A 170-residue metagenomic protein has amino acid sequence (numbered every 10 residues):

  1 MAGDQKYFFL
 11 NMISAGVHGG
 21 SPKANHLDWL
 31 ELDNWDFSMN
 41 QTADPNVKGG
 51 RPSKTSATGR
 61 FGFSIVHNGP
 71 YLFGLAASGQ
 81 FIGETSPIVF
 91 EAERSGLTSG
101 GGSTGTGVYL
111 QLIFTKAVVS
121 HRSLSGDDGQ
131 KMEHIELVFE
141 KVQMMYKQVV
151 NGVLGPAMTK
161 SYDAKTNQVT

Functional and structural regions predicted by a protein language model:
M1-T170: Glycine-rich, low-complexity intrinsically disordered segments
